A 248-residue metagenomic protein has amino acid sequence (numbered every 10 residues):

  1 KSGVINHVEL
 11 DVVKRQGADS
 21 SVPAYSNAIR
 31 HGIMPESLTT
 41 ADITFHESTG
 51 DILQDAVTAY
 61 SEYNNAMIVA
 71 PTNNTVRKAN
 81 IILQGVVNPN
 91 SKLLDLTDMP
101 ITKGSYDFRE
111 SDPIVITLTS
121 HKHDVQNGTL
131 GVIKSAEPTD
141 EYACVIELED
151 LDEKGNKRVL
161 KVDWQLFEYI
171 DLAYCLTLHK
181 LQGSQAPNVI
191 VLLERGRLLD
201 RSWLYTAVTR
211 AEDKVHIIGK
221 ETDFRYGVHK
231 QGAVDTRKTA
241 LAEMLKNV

Functional and structural regions predicted by a protein language model:
K1-V125, G131-P138, C144, D150 (+1 more regions): Conserved helicase motor core of P-loop NTPases
N127-V248: C-terminal accessory regions
